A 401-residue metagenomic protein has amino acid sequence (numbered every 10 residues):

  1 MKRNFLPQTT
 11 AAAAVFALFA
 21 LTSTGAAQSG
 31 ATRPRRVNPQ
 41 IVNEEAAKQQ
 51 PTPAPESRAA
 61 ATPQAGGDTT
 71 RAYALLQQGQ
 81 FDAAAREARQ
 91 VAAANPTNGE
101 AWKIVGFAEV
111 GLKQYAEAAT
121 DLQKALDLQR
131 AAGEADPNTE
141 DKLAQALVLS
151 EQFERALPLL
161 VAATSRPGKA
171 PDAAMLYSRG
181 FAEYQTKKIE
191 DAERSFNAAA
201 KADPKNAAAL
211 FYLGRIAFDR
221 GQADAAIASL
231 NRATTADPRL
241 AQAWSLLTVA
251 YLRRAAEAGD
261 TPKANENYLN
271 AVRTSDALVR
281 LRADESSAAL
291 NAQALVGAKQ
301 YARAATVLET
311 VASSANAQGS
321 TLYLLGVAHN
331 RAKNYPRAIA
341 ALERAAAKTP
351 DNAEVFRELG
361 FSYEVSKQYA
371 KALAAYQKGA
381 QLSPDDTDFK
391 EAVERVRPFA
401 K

Functional and structural regions predicted by a protein language model:
Q64-A94, F181, Q185: Alpha-helical segment of the N-proximal tetratricopeptide repeat
A65, G99-E100, G133, P137 (+7 more regions): Helix-start (N-cap) detector for alpha-helical repeat units in TPR-like alpha-solenoids, especially tetratricopeptide
Y73, F107, Q145, F181 (+7 more regions): Residue-level recognition of tetratricopeptide repeat
Q77-Q78, G111-L112, L149-S150, Q185-T186 (+6 more regions): Register position in tetratricopeptide repeats
A94, L128-A132, R166-G168, A202 (+5 more regions): Structural marker of alpha-solenoid helical repeat scaffolds
